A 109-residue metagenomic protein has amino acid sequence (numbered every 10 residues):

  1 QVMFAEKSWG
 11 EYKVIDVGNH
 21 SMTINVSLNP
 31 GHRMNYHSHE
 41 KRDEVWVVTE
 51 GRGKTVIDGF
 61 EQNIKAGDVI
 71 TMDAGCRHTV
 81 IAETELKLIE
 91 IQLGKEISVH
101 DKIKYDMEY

Functional and structural regions predicted by a protein language model:
Q1-S8, T79-Y109: Double-stranded beta-helix
V2-D43: A short glycine-rich, His/Asp/Glu-containing loop-to-beta-strand
V17, S38, V47, A66 (+2 more regions): Conserved strand-loop elements at the edges of beta-sheets that form or border functional pockets
N25, V45, K54, V69 (+1 more regions): Short, surface-exposed charged micro-motifs
P30-H32, K41-R42, F60, C76 (+1 more regions): A generic "binding-loop/recognition-motif" signal
K41-K54, D58-G59: Glycine- and acidic-residue-biased ligand/ion/polar-headgroup-sensing regions
G59-R77: Short acidic-glycine-tyrosine-enriched beta hairpin
